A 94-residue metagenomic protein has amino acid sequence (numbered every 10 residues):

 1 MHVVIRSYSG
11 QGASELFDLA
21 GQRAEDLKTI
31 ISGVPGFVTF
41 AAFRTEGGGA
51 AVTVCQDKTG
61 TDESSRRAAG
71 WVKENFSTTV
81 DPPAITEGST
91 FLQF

Functional and structural regions predicted by a protein language model:
M1-A50, Q56-G70, S77-F94: Short S/T/G/P-rich N-terminal loop/turn motif that feeds into the first structured element of a domain
